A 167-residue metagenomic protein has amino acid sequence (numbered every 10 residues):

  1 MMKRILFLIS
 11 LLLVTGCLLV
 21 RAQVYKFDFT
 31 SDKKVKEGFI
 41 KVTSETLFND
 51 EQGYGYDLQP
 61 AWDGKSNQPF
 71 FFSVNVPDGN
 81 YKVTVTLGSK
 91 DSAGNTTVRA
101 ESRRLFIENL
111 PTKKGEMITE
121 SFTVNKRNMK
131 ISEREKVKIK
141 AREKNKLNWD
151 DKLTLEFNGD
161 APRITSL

Functional and structural regions predicted by a protein language model:
M1-Q23: Bacterial Sec-dependent N-terminal signal peptides
R21-L167: Compositionally biased, intrinsically disordered or flexible polar/acidic segments
